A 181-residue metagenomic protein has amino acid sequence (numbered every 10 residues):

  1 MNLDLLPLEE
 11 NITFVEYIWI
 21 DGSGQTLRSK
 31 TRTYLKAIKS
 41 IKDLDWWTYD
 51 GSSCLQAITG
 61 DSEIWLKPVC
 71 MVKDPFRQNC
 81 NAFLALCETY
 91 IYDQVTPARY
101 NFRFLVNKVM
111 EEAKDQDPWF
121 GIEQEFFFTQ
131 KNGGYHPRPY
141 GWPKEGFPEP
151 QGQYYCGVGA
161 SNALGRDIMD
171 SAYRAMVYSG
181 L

Functional and structural regions predicted by a protein language model:
M1-L181: Glycine-rich, acidic/polar active-site loops that bind/position phosphate-bearing ligands
